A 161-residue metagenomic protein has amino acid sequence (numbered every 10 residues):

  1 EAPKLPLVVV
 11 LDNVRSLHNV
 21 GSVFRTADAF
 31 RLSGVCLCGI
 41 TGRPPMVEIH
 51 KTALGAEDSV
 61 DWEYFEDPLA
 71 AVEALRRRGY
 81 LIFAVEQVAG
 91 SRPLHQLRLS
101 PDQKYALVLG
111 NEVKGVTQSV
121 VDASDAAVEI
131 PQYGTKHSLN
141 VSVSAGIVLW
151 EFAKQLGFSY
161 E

Functional and structural regions predicted by a protein language model:
E1-E161: Post-transcriptional modification and biogenesis factors for structured RNAs of the translation apparatus
